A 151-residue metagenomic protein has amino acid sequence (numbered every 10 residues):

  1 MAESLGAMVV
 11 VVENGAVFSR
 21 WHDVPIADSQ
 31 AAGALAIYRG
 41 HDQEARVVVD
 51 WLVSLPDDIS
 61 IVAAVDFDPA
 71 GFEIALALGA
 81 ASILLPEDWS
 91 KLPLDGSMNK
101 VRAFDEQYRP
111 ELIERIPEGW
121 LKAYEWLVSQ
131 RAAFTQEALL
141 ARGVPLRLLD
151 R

Functional and structural regions predicted by a protein language model:
M1-D58, A70-F72, L76-R151: Nucleic-acid enzyme cleavage-core boundary/entry regions
A63: Terminal peptide-recognition signature
